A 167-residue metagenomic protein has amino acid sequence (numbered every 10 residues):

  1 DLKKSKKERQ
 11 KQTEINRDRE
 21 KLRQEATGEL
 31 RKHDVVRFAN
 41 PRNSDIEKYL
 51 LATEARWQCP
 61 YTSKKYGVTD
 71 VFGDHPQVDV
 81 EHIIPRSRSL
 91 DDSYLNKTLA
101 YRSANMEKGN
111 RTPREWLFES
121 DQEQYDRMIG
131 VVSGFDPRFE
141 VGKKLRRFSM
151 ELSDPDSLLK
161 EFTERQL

Functional and structural regions predicted by a protein language model:
D1-G67, L90-D92, R138-L159: Short, charged surface segments at domain edges that flank catalytic/cofactor-binding sites
K48, A52, R56, S63 (+4 more regions): Short, well-ordered alpha-helical packing segments
K64-L99, K108-E115: Histidine-centered nuclease catalytic patch
Y94-L167: Domain-exit/linker segments immediately C-terminal to small folded modules
